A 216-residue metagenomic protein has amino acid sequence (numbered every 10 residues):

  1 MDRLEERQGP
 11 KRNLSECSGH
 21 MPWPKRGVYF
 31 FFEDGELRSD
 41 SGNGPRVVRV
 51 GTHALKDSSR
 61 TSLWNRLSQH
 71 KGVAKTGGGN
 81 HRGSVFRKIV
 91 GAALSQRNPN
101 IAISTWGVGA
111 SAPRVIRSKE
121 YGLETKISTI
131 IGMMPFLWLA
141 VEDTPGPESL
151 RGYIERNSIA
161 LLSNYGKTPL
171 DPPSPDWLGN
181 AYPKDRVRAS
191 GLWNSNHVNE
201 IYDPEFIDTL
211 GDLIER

Functional and structural regions predicted by a protein language model:
M1-T125, I130-R216: GIY-YIG nuclease catalytic motif and its immediate N-terminal context
